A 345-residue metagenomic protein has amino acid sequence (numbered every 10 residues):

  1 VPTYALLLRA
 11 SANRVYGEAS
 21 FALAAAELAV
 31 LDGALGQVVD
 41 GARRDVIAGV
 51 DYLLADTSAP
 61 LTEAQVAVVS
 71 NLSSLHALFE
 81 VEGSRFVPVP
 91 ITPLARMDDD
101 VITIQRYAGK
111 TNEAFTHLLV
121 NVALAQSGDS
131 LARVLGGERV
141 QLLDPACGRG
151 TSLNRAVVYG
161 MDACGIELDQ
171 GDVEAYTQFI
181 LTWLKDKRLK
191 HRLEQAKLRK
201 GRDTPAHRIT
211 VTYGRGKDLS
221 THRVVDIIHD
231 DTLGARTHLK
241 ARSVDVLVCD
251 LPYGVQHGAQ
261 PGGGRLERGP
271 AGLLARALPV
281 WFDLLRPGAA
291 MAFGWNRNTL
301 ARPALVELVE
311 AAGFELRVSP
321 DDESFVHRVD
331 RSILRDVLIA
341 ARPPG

Functional and structural regions predicted by a protein language model:
V1-E27, V81-L143, C147-G345: Class I S-adenosyl-L-methionine-dependent methyltransferase catalytic core
Y4-R85: N-terminal auxiliary segments of SAM/dcSAM-dependent transferases
